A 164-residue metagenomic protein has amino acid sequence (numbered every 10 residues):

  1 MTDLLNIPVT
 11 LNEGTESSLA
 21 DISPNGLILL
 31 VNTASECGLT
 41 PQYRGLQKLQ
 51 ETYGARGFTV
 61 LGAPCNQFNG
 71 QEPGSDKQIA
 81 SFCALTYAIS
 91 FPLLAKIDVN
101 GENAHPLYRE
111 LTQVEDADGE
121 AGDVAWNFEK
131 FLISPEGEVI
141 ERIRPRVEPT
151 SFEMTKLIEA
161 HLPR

Functional and structural regions predicted by a protein language model:
M1-N6: N-proximal helix/coil linker or "cap" segments that precede and/or mark the start of modular domains
I7-L27, K48-Y53: A short beta-strand-turn-helix
N25-L27, E36, T40-A63, C83-Y87: Conserved helix-turn-beta segment immediately C-terminal to the redox Cys motif in thioredoxin-like folds
G57-S75, S90-G101: Thiol-based oxidoreductase modules, predominantly thioredoxin-like and allied folds used for disulfide exchange
Q78-A125: Short, internal strand/loop/helix patches that form the active-site neighborhood or redox-interaction surface
R109, V114-R164: Thiol-/selenol-based redox modules, centered on thioredoxin-like and closely related oxidoreductase domains
